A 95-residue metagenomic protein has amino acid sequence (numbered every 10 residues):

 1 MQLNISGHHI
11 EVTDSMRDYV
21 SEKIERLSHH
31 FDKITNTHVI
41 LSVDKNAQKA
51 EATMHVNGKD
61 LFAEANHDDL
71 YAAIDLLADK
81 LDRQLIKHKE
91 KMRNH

Functional and structural regions predicted by a protein language model:
M1-H95: N-terminal, polar/charged subdomain of small-to-medium soluble alpha/beta proteins
